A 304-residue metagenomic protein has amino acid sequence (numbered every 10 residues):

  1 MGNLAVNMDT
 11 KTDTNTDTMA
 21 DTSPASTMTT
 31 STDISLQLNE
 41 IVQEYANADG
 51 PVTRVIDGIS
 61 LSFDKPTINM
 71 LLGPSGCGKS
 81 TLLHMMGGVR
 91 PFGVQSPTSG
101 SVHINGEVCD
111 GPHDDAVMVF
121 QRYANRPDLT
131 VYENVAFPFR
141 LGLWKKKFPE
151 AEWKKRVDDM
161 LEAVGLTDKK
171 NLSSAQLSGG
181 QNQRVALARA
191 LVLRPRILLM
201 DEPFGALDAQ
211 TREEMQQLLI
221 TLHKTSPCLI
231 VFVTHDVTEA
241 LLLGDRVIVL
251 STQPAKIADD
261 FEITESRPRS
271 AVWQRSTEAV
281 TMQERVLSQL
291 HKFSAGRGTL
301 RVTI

Functional and structural regions predicted by a protein language model:
L72-P74: The feature captures the beta-strand-to-loop junction immediately N-terminal to the Walker
G87: Helix-to-loop junction immediately C-terminal to a conserved catalytic motif
P97-G111: Conserved ABC transporter NBD signature motif
L129-P138: Short coil-to-helix segment of the ABC ATPase nucleotide-binding domain corresponding to the Q-loop/switch region
R140, F148-K169, T221: Conserved ABC ATPase "signature" region
S173-L177, Q181: Conserved ABC ATPase signature
V192-R196: A short, proline-enriched helix->beta-strand linker immediately N-terminal to the Walker B motif in ABC-type P-loop
